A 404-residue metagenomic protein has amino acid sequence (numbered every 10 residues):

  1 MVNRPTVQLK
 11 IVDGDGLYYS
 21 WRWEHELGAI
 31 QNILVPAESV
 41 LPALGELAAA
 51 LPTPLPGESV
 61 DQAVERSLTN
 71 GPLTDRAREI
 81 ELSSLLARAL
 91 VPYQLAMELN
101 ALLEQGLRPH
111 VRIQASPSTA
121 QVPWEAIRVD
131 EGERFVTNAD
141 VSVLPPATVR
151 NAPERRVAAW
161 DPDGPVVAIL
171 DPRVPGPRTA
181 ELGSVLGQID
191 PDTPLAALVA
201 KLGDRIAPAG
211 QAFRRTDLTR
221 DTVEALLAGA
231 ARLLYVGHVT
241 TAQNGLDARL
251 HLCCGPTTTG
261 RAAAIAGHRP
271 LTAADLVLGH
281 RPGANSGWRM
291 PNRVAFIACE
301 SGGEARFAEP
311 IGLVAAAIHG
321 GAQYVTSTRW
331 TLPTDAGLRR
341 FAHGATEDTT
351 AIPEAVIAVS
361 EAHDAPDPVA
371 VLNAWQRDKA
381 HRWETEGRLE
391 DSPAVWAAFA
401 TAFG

Functional and structural regions predicted by a protein language model:
M1-D15, L27-G28, S118-S184, E390-A398 (+1 more regions): Boundary/activation segment at the start of structured domains
M1-T119: Non-catalytic, solvent-exposed interaction/assembly segments
V60-T69, A115-S118, V143-D247: A domain-level signal for caspase-like cysteine endopeptidase catalytic cores and their zymogen-processing architecture
D75-R78, G106-V149, Q243-H268: Helix-enriched interaction subdomains in cytosolic or periplasmic regions, typified by TIR/SEFIR signaling/NADase cores
L218-R220, T240-Q323: Cysteine protease catalytic core and zymogen-processing segment of caspase-like enzymes
T258-R289, T331-G404: Caspase-like cysteine protease fold
Y324-T328: Short hydrophobic alpha-helical runs that function as membrane-insertion/retention elements
